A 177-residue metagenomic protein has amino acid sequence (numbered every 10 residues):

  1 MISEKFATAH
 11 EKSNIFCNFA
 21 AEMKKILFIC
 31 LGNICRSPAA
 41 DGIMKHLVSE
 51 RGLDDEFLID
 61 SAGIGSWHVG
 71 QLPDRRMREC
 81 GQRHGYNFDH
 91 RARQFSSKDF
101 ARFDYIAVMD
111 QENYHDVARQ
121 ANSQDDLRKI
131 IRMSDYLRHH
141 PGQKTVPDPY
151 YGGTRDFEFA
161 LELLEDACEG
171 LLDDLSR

Functional and structural regions predicted by a protein language model:
M1-I2, P73, G152, A160: Residues at the start of alpha-helices and the adjacent loop-to-helix junctions
I2-K5, N14-F19: Short, positively charged and aromatic/hydrophobic N-terminal segments
N14, A21-R102, D173-R177: Conserved active-site segments centered on acidic
F19-A20, L127: Coiled-coil-like amphipathic alpha-helices with heptad-repeat character
F28, A107-V108: Hydrophobic beta-strand core positions in alpha/beta domains
S37, D110-Q111: Helix N-cap/beta->alpha junction signal
Y105, Q111-R177: Phosphate-binding/catalytic loops
